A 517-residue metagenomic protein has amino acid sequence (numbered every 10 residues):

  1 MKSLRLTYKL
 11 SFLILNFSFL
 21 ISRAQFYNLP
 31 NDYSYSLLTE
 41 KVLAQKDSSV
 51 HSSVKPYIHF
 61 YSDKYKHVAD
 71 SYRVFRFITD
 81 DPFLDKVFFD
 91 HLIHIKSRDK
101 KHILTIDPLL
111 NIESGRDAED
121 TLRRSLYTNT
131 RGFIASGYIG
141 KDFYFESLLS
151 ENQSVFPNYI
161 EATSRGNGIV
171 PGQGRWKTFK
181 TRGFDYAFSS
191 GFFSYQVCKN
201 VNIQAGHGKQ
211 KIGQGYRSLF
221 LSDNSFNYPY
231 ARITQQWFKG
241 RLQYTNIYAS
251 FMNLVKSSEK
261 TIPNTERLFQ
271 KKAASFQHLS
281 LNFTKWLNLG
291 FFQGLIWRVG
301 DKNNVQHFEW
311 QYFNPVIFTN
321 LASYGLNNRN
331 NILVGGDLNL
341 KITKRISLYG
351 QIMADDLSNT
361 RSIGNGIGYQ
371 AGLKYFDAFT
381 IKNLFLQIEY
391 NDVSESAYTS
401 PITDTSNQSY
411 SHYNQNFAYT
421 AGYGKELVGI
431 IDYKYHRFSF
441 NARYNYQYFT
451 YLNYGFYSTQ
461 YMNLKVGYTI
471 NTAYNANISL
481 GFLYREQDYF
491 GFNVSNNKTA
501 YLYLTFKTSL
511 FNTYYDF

Functional and structural regions predicted by a protein language model:
M1-N28: Bacterial Sec-dependent N-terminal signal peptides
A24-R124, I134-K141: N-terminal periplasmic/intermembrane-space "pro-region" immediately following the signal or transit peptide
H91-L104, G137-Y138, D142-F145, N200 (+6 more regions): Short loop/turn motifs that connect adjacent beta-strands in outer-membrane beta-barrel proteins
L109, D120-A162, G166: Low-complexity, highly charged intrinsically disordered N-terminal segments that act as targeting/localization
G115-A118, G172-K177, Q214-Y216, E259-I262 (+3 more regions): Extracytoplasmic loops and strand-loop junctions of Gram-negative outer membrane beta-barrel proteins
A118-R124, F220, F251-Q270, N359-I363: Outer-membrane beta-barrel proteins
I139-F143, L148-V155, K180-L254, F276-G300 (+1 more regions): Outer membrane beta-barrel
Y186, N282-F283, L287-F517: Exposed, low-structure sequence patches enriched in small/polar residues
